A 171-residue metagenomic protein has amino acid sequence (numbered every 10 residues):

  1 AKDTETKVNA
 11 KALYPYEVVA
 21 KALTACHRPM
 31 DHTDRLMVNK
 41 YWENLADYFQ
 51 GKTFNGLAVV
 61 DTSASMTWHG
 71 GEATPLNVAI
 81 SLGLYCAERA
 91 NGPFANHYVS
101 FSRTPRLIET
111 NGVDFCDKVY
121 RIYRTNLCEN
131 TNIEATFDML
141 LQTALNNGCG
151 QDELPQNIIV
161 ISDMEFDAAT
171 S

Functional and structural regions predicted by a protein language model:
A1-V78, E88-S171: Long lumenal/extracellular ectodomains of secretory and single-pass membrane proteins
